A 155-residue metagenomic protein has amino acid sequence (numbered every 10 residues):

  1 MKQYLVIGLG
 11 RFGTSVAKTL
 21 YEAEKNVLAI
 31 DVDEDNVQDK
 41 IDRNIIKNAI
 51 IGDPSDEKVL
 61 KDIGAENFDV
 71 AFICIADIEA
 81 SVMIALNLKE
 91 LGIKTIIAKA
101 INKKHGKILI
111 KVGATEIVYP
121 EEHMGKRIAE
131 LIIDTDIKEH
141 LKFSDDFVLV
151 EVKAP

Functional and structural regions predicted by a protein language model:
M1-P155: Cytosolic regulatory regions of ion transport systems
